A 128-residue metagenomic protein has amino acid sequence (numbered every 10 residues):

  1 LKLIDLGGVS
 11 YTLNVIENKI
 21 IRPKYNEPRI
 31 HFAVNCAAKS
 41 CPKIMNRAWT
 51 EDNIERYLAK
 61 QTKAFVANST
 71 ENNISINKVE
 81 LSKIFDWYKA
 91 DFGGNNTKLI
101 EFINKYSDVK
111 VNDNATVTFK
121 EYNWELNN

Functional and structural regions predicted by a protein language model:
L1-N128: Interaction/scaffold regions that mediate signaling and macromolecular assembly across diverse proteins
